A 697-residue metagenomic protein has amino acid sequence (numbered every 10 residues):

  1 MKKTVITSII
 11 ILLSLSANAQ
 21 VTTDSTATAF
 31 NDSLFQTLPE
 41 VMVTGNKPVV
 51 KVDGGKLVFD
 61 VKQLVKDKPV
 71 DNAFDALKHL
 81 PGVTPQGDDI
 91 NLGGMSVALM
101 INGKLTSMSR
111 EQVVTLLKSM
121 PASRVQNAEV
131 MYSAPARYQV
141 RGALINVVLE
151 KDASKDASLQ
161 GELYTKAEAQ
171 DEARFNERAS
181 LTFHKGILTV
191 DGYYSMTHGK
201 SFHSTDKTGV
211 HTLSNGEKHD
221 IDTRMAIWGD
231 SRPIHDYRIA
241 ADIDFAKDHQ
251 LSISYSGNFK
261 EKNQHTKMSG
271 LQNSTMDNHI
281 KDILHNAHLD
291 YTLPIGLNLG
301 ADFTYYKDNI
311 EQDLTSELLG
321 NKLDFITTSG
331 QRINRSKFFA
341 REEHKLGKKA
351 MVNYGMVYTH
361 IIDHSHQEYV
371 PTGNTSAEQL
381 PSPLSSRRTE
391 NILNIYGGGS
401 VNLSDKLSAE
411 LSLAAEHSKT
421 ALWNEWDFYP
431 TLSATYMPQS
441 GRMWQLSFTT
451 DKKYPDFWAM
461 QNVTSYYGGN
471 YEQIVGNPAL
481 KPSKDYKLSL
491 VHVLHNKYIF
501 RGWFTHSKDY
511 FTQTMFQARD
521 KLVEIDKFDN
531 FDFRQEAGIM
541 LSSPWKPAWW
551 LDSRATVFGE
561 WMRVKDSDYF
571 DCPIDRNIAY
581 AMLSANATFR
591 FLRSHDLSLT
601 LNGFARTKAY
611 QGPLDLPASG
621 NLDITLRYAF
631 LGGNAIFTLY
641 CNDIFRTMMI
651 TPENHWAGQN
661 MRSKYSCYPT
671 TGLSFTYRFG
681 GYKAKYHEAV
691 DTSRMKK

Functional and structural regions predicted by a protein language model:
V21-V65, P85-G87, G94, G142 (+1 more regions): Short, acidic, small-residue-rich periplasmic hinge/interaction motif at the N-terminus of Gram-negative outer-membrane
V50, F74-S109, R137: Extracytoplasmic beta-strand/coil segments of soluble accessory domains associated with Gram-negative outer-membrane
A73-A76, V113-T115, V140-Y164, F175-E177: N-terminal periplasmic accessory domains that precede and gate Gram-negative outer-membrane beta-barrel machines
T106-S133: Short acidic/polar hinge/loop motifs at secondary-structure boundaries that mediate gating or recognition
L163-A169, K185, M196-K200, G257-E261 (+14 more regions): Transmembrane beta-strands of outer-membrane beta-barrel pores
E172-S204, G216-N263, I283-A287, L293-P294 (+1 more regions): Transmembrane beta-barrel wall of Gram-negative outer-membrane proteins
I234-E261, D277-P430, T435-M443, N496-T505 (+2 more regions): Face-selective signature of the C-terminal outer-membrane beta-barrel domain
K452-G502, H506, D526-A537, S666-Y668: Outer-membrane beta-barrel signature, preferentially recognizing the C-terminal barrel domain of Gram-negative
